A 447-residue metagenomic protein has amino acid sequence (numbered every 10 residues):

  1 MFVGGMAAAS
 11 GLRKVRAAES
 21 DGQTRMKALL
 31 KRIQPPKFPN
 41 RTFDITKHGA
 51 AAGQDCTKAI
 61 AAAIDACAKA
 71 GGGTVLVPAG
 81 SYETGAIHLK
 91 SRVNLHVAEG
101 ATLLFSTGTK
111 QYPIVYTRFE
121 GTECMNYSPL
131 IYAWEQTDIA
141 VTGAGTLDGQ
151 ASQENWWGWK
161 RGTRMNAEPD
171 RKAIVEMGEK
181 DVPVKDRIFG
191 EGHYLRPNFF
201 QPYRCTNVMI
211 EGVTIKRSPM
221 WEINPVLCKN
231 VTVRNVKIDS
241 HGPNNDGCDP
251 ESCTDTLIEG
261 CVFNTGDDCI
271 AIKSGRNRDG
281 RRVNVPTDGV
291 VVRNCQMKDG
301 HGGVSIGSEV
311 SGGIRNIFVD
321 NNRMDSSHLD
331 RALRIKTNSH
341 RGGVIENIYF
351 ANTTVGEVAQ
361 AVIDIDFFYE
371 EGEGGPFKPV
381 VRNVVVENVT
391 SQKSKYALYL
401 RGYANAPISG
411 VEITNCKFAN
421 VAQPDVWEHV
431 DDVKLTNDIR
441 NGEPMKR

Functional and structural regions predicted by a protein language model:
M1-R447: Extracellular/periplasmic carbohydrate-active domains that bind, remodel, or depolymerize complex polysaccharides
